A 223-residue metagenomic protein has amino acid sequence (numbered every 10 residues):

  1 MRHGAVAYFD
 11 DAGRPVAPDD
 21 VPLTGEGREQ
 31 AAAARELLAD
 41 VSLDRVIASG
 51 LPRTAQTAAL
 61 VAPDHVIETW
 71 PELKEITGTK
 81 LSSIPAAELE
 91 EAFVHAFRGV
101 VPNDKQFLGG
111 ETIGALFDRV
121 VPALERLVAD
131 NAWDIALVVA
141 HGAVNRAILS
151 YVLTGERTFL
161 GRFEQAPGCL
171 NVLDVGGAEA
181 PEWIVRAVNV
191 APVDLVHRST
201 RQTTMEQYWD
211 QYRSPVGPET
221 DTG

Functional and structural regions predicted by a protein language model:
R2-V61, G109-V121: Loop-to-helix element that buttresses phosphate recognition and phosphoryl-transfer chemistry
A32-V101: Phosphate-coordination/substrate-recognition cap region in phosphate-metabolizing enzymes
A39-S42, L127-D134: Glycine-rich phosphate-binding loop signature in dinucleotide/nucleotide-binding domains
I76-E88, A132, Y151-G223: Acidic, low-complexity terminal tails and accessory targeting/binding regions of phosphate-metabolizing enzymes
F93-A115, P181, W209-G217: Short glycine/proline- and acidic residue-enriched helix-loop micro-motifs that form flexible lids or anion-recognition
D134-A140: Generic beta-sheet signal
G142-R146: GST superfamily/GST-like fold recognition
